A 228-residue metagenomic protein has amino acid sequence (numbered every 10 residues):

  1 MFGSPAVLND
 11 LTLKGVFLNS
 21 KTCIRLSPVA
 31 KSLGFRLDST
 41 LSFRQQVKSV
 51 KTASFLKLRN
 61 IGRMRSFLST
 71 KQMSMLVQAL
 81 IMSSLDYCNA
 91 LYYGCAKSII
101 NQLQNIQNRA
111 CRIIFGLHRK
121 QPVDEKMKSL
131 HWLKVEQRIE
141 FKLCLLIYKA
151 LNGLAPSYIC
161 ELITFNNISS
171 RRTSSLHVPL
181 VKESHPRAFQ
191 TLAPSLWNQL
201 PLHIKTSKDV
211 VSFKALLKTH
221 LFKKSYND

Functional and structural regions predicted by a protein language model:
M1, K31, I99-F165: Short, charged alpha-helical motifs in flexible N/C-terminal segments and linkers
M1-P28: Short, conserved micro-motifs composed of acidic
K21, P156-A193: Amphipathic alpha-helical
K21-L91: Basic, alpha-helical interaction scaffolds
A30-T40, S54, I81, L85-Y93 (+5 more regions): Short, conserved catalytic/metal-binding micro-motifs enriched in Asp/Glu and His
F43, V50, K57, V77 (+8 more regions): Alpha-helical interaction elements in eukaryotic regulators
G62-M75, L91-S98, P122-K134: Acidic, serine/threonine- and proline-rich low-complexity regulatory regions
S225-D228: Intrinsically disordered, low-complexity and often Lys/Arg-enriched segments
